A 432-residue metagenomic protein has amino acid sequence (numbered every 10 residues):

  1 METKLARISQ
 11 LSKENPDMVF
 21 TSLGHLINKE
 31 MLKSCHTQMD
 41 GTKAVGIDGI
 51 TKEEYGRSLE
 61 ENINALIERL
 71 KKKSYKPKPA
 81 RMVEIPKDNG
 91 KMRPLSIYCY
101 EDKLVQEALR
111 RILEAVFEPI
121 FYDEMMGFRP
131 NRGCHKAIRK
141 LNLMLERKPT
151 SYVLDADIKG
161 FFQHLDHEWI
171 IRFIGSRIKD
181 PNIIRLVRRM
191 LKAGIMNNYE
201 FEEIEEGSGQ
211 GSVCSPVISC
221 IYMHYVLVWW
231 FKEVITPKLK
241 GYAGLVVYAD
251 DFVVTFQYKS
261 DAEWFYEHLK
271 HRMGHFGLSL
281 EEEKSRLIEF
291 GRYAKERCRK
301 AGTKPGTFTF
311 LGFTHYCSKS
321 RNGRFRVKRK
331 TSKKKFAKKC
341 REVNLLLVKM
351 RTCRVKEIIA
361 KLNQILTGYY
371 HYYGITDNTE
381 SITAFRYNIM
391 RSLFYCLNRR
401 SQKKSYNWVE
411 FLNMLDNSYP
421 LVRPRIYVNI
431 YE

Functional and structural regions predicted by a protein language model:
M1-L23: Charged, compositionally biased N-terminal leader segments and the immediate start of the first structured element
I27-K33, P79-R81, D88, L191-I195 (+1 more regions): Core structural elements
K33-P86, M92: Phosphate/adenylate-binding "loop-and-lid" substructures adjacent to NTP/NAD/dNTP-binding pockets in NTP-dependent
R69-E84, D88, I120-F290: Conserved polymerase palm-domain catalytic core
M125, E203-Q210, R326-K328, N344-I358 (+2 more regions): Short, solvent-exposed helix-loop connector elements
K192, L280-R351: A conserved non-catalytic segment of reverse transcriptases and RNA-directed RNA polymerases corresponding to the late
G244-Y248, S285-Y293, L362-I365, I382-M390 (+1 more regions): A glycine-rich phosphate-binding loop feature that marks nucleotide/adenosyl-phosphate handling sites
S392, L397, S401-E432: Extended C-terminal regions of large enzymes
